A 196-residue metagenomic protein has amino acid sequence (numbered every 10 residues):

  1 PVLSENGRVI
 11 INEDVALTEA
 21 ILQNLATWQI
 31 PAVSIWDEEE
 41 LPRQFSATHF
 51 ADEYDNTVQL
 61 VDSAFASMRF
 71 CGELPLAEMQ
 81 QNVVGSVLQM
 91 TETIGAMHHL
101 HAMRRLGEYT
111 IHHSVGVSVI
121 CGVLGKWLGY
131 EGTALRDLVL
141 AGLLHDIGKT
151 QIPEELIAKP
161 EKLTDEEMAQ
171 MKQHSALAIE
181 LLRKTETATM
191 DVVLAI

Functional and structural regions predicted by a protein language model:
P1-R8: N- or domain-start disorder-to-order transition segments that initiate the globular core
S4, T18-E19: Positively charged
P31: Short acidic/polar active-site loop segments enriched in Thr and Asp
E38-K172, A176-A195: Acidic/His-rich, divalent-metal-binding segments that scaffold phosphate/diphosphate chemistry
